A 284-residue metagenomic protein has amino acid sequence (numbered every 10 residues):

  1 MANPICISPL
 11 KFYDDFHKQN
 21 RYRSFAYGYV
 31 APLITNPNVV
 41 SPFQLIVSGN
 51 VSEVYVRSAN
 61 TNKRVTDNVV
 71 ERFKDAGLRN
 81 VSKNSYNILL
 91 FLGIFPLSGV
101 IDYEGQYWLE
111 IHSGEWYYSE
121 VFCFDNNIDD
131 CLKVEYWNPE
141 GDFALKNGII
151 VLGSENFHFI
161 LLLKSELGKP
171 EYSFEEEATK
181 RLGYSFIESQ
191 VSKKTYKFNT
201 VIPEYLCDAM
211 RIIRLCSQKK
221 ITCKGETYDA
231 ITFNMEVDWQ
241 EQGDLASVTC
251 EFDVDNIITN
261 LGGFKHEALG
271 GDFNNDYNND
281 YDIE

Functional and structural regions predicted by a protein language model:
M1-F143: Preference for solvent-exposed, low-hydrophobicity sequence contexts
E120-E284: Extracellular/virion structural assembly segments
